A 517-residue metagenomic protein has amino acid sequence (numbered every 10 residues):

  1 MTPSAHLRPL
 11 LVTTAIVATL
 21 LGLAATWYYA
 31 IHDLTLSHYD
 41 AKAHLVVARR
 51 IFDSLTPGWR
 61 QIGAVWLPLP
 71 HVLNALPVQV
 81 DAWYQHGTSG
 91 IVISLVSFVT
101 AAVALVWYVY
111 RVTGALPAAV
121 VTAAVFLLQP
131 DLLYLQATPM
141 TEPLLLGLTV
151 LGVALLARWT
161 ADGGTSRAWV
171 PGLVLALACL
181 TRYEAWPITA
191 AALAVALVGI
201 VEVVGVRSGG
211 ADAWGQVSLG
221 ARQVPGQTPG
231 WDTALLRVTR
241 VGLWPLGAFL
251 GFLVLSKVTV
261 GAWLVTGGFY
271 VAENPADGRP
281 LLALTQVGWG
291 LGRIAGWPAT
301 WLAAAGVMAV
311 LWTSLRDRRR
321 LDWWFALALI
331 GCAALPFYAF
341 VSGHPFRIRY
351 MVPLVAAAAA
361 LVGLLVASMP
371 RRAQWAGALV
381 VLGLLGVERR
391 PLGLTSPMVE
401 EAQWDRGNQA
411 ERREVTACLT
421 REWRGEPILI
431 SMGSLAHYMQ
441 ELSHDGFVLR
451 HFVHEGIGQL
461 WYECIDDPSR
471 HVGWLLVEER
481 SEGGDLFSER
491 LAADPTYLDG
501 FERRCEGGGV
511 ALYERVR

Functional and structural regions predicted by a protein language model:
S4-L7, G163-G164, I200-G242, G306-L329 (+1 more regions): Membrane-interface helix-loop-helix junctions at transmembrane boundaries of multi-pass membrane enzymes, predominantly
L11-I16, P117, V121, L173 (+4 more regions): Signature aromatic-anchored transmembrane alpha helix within multi-pass, membrane-resident enzymes that catalyze glycan
A24, V217, R237-A305, A333-Y338 (+1 more regions): Membrane-lumen/periplasm interface segments of specific transmembrane helices in polyprenyl phosphate-linked
W66, Y134-L144, R347: Short acidic/glycine- and proline-prone juxtamembrane loop motifs at membrane-interface regions of multi-pass membrane
V92-T113, L151: Transmembrane-helix motifs of polytopic, lipid-linked glycan transferases
R111-T113, G152-V170, V198-R207, V366: Membrane-interface transmembrane helices that cradle and orient dolichyl/undecaprenyl
A119-P130, A154, L175-C179: Short helix- or helix-capping micro-motifs that position conserved polar/aromatic residues at function-defining sites
L156, G377, V381-A436: Membrane-embedded, lumen/periplasm-facing catalytic core of multi-pass transferases that use lipid-linked donors
